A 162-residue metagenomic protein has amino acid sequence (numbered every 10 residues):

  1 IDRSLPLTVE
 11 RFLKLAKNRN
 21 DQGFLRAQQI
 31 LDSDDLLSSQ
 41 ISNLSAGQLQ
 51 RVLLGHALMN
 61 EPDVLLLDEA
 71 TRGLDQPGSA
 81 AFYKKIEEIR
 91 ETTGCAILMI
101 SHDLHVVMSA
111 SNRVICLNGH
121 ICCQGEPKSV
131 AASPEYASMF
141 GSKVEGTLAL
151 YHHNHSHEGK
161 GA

Functional and structural regions predicted by a protein language model:
D21-S38: Conserved ABC ATPase "signature" region
Q40-L44: Conserved ABC ATPase signature
E61: Conserved catalytic motifs of ABC-family nucleotide-binding domains
L65-D68: Catalytic Walker B motif of ABC-type/P-loop ATPase nucleotide-binding domains
S101-H102: H-loop/switch region of ABC-family ATPase nucleotide-binding domains
V114-E126: H-loop (His-switch) and adjacent beta-strand-loop-beta switch element of ABC-type ATPase nucleotide-binding domains
A132, M139-A162: ABC ATPase nucleotide-binding domains
